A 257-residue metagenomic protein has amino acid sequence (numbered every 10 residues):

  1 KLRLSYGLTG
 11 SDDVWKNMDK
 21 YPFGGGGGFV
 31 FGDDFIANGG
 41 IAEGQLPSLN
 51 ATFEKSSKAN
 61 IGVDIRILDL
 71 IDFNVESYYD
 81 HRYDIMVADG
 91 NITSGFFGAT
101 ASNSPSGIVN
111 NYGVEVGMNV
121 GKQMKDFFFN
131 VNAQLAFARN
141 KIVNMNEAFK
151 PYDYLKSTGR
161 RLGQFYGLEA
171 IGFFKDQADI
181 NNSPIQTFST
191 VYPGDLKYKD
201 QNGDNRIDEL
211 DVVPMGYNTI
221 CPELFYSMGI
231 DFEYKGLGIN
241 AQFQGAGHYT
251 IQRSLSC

Functional and structural regions predicted by a protein language model:
K1-F165: Extracellular/periplasmic, surface-exposed regions of secreted and cell-surface proteins
Y6-L8, S77-Y79, D211, A241-G247: Active-site proximal loops enriched in glycine and acidic residues that flank catalytic Cys/His/Asp and coordinate
G62, F188, G229: Short, surface-exposed charged micro-motifs
R82, R139-K141, K175, E233-C257: C-terminal beta-signal and adjacent terminal beta-strands/loops of Gram-negative outer-membrane beta-barrel proteins
M86-N91, I207-E209, R253-C257: Conserved active-site-proximal loop/helix segments of enzymes involved in bacterial cell-wall and related
G107, Q123-I220, I251: Conserved small-residue
N130-N132, T219-G247: Conserved C-terminal beta-signal and adjacent last beta-strands/turns of outer-membrane beta-barrel proteins
